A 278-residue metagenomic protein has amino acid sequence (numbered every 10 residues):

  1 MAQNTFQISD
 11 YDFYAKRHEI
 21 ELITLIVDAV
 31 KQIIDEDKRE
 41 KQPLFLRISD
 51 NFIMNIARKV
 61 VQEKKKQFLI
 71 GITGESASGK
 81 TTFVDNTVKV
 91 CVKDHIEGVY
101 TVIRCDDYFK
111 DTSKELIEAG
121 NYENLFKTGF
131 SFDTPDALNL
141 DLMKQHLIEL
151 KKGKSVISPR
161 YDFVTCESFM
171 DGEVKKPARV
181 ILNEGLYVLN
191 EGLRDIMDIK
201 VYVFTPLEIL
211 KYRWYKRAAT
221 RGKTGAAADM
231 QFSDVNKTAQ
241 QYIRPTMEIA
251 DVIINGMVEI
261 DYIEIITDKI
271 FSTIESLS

Functional and structural regions predicted by a protein language model:
A2-K64, Y215-T220, Q240-S278: NTP-dependent small-molecule kinase module
L69-G71: Short hydrophobic/aromatic beta-strand immediately N-terminal to the Walker A/P-loop
A77: Walker A (P-loop) phosphate-binding loop of P-loop NTPases
K80: Conserved lysine of the Walker
F83: Hydrophobic positions on the alpha1 helix immediately C-terminal to the Walker A/P-loop
K89-T101: Post-Walker A helix-loop "phosphate-sensing" segment adjacent to the P-loop in P-loop NTPases
T101-R104, Y108-F163: Conserved nucleotide-sensing/catalytic segment adjacent to the nucleotide-binding pocket in NTP-handling enzymes
S168-T220: ATP-dependent NMP and nucleoside kinases share a basic, alpha-helical "lid"
